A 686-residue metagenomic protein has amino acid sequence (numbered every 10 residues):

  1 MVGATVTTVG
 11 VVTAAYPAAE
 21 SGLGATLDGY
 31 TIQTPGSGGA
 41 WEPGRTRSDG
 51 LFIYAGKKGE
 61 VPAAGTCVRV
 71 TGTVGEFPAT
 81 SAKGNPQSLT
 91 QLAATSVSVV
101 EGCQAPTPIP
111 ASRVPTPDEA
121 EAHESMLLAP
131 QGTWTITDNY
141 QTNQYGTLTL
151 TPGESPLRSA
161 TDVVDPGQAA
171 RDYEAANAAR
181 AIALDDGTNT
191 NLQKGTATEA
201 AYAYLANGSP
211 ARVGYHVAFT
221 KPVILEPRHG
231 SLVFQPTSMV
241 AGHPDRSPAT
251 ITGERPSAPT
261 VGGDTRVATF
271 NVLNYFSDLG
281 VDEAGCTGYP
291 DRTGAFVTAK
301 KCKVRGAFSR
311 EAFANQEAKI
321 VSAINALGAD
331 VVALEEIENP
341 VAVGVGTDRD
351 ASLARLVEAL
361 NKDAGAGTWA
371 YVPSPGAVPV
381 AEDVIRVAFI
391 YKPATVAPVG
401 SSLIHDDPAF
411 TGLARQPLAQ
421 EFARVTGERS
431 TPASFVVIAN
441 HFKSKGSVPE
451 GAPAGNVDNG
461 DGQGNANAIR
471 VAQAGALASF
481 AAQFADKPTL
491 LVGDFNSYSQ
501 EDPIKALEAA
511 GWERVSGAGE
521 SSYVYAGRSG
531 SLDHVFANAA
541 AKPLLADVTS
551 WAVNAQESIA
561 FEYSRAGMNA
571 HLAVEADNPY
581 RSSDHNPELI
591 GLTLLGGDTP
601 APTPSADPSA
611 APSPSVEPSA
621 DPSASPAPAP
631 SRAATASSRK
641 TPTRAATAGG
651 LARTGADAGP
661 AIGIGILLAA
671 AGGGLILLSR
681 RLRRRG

Functional and structural regions predicted by a protein language model:
M1-T298, E317, P408-F410, Q416 (+2 more regions): Extended non-catalytic accessory segments flanking core domains
E60, T116, T147-L148, N191-K194 (+2 more regions): Divalent cation-coordinating acidic motifs and surrounding scaffolds that mediate Ca2+/Mg2+/Mn2+/Zn2+-dependent binding
V74, G146, R653-G655, G672-I676: Glycine-centered small-residue hotspots that permit tight backbone geometry or close packing
A170-N189, A466, R470-V471, L545 (+3 more regions): Charged, low-complexity, helix-prone segments enriched in Lys/Glu/Asp/Gln
G597-P642: Ser/Thr/Gly/Pro-rich low-complexity, disordered linker/stalk segments of secreted and cell-surface proteins
P626-L667: Extracellular Ser/Thr-rich, low-complexity/disordered mucin-like segments
G650, A661-G686: C-terminal membrane-anchoring or membrane-association module
